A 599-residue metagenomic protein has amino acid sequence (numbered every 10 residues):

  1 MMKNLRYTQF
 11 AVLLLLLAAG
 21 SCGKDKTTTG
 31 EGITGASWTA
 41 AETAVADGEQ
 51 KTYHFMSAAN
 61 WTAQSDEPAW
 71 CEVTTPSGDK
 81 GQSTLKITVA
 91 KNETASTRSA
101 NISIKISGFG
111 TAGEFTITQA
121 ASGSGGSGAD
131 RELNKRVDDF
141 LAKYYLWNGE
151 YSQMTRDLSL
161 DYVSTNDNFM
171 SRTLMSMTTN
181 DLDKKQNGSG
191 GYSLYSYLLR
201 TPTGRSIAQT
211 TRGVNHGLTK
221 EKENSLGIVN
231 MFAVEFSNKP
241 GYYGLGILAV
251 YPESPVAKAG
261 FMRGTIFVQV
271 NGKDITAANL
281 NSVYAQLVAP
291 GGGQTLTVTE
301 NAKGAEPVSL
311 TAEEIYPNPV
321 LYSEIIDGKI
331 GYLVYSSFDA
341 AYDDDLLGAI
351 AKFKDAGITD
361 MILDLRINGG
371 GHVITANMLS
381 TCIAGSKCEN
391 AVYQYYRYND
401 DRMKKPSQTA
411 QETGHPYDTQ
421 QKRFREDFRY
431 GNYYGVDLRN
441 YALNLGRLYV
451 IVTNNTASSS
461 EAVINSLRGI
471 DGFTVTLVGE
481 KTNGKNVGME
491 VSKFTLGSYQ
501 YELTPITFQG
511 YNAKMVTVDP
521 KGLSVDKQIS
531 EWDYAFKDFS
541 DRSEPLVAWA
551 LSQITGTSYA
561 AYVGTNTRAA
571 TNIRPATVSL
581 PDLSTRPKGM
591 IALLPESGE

Functional and structural regions predicted by a protein language model:
M2-Y7, V12-A41, S107-R131: Bacterial Sec-dependent N-terminal signal peptides
K26-T29, A36-S65: Solvent-exposed, low-complexity, repeat-rich "mucin-like" stalks and linkers
M56-K86: Surface-exposed binding patches on compact interaction domains or structured appendages
A90-T97, P290: Surface-exposed, short loops/turns at beta-strand junctions within beta-sandwich domains
K91, I106-G108, E300-A302: Surface-exposed loop/turn motifs at beta-strand-loop junctions within extracellular Ig-like and Fibronectin type III
A95-G108: A short beta-strand micro-motif common to beta-rich folds, especially ectodomain repeats
S124-M361, I367-G369, T375, T381-C388 (+1 more regions): Flexible, low-complexity junctional segments that flank or bridge functional domains
I330-L333, S337, Y342-K354, I358-D360 (+1 more regions): C-terminal "post-core" interaction segments
